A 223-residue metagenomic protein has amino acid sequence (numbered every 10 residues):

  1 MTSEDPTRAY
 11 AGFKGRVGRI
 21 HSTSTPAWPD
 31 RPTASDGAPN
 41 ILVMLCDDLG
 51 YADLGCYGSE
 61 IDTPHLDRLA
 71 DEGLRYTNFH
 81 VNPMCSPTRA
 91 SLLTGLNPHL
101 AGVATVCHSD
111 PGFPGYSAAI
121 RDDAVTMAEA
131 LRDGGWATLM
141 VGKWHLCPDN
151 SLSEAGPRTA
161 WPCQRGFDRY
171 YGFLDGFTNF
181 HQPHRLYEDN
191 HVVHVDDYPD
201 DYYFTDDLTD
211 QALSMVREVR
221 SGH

Functional and structural regions predicted by a protein language model:
M1-H223: Formylglycine-dependent sulfatase
